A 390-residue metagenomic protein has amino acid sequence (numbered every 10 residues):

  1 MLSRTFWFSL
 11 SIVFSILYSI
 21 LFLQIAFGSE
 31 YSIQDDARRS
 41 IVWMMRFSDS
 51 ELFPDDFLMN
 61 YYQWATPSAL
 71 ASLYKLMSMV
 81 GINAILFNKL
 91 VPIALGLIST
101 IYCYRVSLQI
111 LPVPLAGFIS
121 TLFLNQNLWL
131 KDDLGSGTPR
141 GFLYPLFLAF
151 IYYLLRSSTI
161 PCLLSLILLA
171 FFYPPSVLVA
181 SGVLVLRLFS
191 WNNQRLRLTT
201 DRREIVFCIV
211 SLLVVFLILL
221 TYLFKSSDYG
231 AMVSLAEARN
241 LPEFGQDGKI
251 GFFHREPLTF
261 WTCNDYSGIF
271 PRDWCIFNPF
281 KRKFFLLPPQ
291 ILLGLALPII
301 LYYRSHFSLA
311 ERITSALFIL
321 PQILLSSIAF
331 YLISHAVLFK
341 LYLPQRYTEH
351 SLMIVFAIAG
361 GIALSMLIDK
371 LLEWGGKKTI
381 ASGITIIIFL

Functional and structural regions predicted by a protein language model:
M1-V13, R202-R203: N-terminal membrane topogenic signal
W7-P145, P174: Active-site lumenal/periplasmic loops and adjacent helix-entry segments of GT-C-fold, multi-pass membrane
F22-A37, S48-D55, Y61-Y62, P174-S181 (+4 more regions): Transmembrane catalytic cores of multi-pass membrane glycosyltransferases and polysaccharide-assembly enzymes
P139-L148, V179, V183, E349-A357: Hydrophobic core segments of transmembrane alpha-helices in multi-pass, intramembrane catalytic enzymes
F142, F147-P161: Membrane-interface transmembrane helices that cradle and orient dolichyl/undecaprenyl
S308-V337, A359, S382-F389: Transmembrane alpha-helix segments characteristic of polytopic inner-membrane glycan-assembly/cell-envelope
K340-G375: Hydrophobic/aromatic-rich transmembrane helices and adjacent perimembrane loops
L367-L390: Signature aromatic-anchored transmembrane alpha helix within multi-pass, membrane-resident enzymes that catalyze glycan
